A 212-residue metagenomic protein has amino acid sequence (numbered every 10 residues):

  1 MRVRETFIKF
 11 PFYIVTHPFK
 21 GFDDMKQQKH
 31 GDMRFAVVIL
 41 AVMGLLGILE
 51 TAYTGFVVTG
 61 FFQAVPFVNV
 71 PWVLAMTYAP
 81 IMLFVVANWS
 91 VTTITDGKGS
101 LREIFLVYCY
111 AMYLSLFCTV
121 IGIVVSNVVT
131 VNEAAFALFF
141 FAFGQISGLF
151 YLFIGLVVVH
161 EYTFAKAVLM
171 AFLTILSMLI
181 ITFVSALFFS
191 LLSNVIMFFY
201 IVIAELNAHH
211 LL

Functional and structural regions predicted by a protein language model:
R4-R102: Selected alpha-helical membrane-embedding segments in polytopic membrane proteins
F12-I14, T174, F199: Generic preference for hydrophobic/aromatic residues in regular secondary structure cores
H17, H30, H160, H209-H210: Histidine (H) residue identity feature
P18-G21, A36-V38, A134, F150 (+3 more regions): Generic detector of bulky aromatic hydrophobic side chains
L49-M76, I121-Q145, T182-L212: Membrane-helix interface segments in multi-pass membrane proteins
V85-A186: Hydrophobic alpha-helical transmembrane segments and adjacent short intramembrane/lumenal linkers of inner/organellar
